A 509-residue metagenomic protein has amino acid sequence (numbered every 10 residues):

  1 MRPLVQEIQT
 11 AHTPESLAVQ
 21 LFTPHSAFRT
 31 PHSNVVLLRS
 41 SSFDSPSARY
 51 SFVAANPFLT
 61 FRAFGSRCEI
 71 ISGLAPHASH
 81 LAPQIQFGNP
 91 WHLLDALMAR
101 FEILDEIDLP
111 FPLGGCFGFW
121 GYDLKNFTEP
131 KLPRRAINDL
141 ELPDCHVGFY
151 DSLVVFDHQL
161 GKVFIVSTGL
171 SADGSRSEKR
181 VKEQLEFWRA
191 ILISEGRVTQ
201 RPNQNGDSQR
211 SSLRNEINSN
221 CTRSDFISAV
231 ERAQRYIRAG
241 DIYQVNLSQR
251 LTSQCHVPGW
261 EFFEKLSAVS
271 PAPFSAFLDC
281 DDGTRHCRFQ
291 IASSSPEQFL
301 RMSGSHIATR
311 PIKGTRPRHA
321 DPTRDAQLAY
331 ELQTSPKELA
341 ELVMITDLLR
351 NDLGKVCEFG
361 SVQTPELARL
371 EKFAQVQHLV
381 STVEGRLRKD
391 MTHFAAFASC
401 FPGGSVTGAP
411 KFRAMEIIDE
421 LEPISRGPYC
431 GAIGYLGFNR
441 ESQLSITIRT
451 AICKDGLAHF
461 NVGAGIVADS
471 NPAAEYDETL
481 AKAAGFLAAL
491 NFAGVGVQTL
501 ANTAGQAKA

Functional and structural regions predicted by a protein language model:
M1-H25, R29-A509: Extended alpha-helical targeting/anchoring segments, especially N-terminal organellar/secretory targeting helices
